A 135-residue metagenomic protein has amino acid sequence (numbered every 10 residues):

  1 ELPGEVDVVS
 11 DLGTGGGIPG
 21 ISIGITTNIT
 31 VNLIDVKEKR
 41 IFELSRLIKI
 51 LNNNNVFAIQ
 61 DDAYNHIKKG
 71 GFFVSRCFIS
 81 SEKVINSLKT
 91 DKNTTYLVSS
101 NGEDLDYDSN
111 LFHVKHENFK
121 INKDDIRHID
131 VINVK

Functional and structural regions predicted by a protein language model:
E1-E5, N65-I67: Glycine-rich helix-loop-beta junction characteristic of Rossmann-like nucleotide cofactor-binding loops
E5-G15: Conserved class I S-adenosyl-L-methionine
G13-G16, C77-I79: N-terminal glycine-rich "phosphate-gripper" loop used for MgATP/nucleotide binding and carboxylate activation
G16-N28: Conserved SAM-binding loop of SAM-dependent methyltransferases across substrates and taxa, primarily the Class I
S22, N32, V36-K135: S-adenosylmethionine
